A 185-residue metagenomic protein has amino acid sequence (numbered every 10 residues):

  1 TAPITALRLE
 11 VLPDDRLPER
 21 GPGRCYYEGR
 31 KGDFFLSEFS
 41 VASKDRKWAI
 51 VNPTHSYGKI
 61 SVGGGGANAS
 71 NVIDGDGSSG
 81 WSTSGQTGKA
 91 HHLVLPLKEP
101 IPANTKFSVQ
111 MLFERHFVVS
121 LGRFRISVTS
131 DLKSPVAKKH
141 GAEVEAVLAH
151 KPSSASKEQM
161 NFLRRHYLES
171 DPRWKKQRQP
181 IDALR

Functional and structural regions predicted by a protein language model:
T1, L12-L17, E38-A103, H150: Disordered, acidic Ser/Thr/Pro-rich linker "stalks" and the adjacent N-terminal cap of the next globular domain
P3-V41, T105-R115, I126: A short beta-strand element within beta-rich, extracytoplasmic domains of secreted/secretory-pathway proteins
E10-V11, P22-R24, G63-S70, G122-F124 (+2 more regions): Surface-exposed beta-strand edges and their flanking turn/coil or helix-capping segments
D15-R16, E28-G29, R46-Y57, K98-P100 (+3 more regions): Substrate/cofactor-recognition hotspot
G21, G77, S108, Q159 (+1 more regions): Generic, low-specificity signal for short hydrophobic/alpha-helical stretches with a mild N-terminal bias, encompassing
C25, G63, A67, S79-W81 (+2 more regions): Residue-level detector of functional hotspots within protein domains
R30-F35, G75, T87-K89, V118-S120: A short, structural micro-pattern
